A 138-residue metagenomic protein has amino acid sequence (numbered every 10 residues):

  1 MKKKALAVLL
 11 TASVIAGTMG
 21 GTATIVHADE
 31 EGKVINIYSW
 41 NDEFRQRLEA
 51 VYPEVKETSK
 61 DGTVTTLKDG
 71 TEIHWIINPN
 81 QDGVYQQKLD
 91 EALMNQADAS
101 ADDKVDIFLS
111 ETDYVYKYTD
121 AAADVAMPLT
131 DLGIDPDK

Functional and structural regions predicted by a protein language model:
K3-A7, A23-A123, I134-D137: Conserved N-terminal structural module of periplasmic/extracytoplasmic solute-binding proteins
L10-M19: Hydrophobic core
